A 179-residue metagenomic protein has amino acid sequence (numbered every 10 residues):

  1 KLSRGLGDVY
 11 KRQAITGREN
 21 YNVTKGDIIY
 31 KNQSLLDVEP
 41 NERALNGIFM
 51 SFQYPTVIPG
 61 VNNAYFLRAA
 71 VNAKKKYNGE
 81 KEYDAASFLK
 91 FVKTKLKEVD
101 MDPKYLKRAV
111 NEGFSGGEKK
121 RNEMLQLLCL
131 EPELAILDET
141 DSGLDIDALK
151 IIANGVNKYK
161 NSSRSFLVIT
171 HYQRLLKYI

Functional and structural regions predicted by a protein language model:
K1-Y10: Single conserved hydrophobic/aromatic residue that forms the stacking wall/gate of nucleotide- or nucleobase-binding
K11, E123-M124: Hydrophobic anchor residue at the start of the ABC signature
D27-R43, N111: ABC ATPase NBD Q-loop/coupling interface
Y54, G60-K76: Q-loop/switch helix immediately C-terminal to the Walker
L127-L128: ABC ATPase C-loop
E139-T140, D147: Walker B catalytic motif
L149-S162: Helical segment within the ABC ATPase nucleotide-binding domain
I169-H171: H-loop/switch region of ABC-family ATPase nucleotide-binding domains
